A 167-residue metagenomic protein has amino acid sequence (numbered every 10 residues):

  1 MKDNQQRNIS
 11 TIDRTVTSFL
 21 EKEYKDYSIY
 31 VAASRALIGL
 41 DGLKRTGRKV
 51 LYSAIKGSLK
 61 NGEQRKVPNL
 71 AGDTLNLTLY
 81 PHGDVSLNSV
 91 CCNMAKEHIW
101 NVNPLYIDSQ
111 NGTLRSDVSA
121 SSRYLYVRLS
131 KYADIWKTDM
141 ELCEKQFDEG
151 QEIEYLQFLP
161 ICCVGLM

Functional and structural regions predicted by a protein language model:
M1-M167: Catalytic phosphate-handling regions of large nucleic-acid enzymes and associated NTPases
